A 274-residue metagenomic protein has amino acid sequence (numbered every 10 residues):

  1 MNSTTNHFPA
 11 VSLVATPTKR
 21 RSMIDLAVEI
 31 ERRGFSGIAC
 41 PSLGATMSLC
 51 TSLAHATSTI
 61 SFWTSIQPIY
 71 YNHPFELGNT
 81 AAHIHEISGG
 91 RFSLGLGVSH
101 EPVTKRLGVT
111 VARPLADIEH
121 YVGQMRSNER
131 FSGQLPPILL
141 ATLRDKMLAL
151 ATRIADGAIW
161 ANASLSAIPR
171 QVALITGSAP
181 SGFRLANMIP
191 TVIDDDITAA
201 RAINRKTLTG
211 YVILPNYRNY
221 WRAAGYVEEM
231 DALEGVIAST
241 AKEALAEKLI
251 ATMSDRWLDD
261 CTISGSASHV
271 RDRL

Functional and structural regions predicted by a protein language model:
M1-L274: Active-site-adjacent structural elements that line small-molecule/cofactor binding pockets in enzymes
